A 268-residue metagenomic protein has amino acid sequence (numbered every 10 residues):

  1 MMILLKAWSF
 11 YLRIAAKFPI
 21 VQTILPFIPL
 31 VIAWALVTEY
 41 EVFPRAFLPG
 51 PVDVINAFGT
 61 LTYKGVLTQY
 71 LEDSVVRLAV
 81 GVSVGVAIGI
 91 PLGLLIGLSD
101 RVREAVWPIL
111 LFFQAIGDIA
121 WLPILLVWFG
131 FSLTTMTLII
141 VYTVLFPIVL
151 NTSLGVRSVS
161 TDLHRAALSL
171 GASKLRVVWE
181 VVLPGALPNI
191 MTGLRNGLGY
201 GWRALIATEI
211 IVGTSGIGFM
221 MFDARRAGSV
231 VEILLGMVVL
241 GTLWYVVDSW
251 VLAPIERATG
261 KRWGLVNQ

Functional and structural regions predicted by a protein language model:
M1-I28, V251-Q268: Transmembrane alpha-helical segments of polytopic membrane transport and secretion proteins
A7-K17, E39-S83: Periplasmic/extracellular loop-to-transmembrane helix junction in inner-membrane transport proteins
V21, L25, P29-A33, T68 (+5 more regions): Hydrophobic alpha-helical transmembrane segments of multipass integral membrane proteins, especially permease/channel
Q69-R77, I119, V127-I148, A186-P188 (+1 more regions): Loop-to-helix entry region at the N-terminal start of transmembrane alpha-helices in multi-pass membrane transporters
I90-V127, L150-R157, R165: Cytoplasmic-entry segments and transmembrane alpha-helices of multi-pass inner-membrane transporters
L138, Y142, K174-T208, V231 (+2 more regions): Transmembrane alpha-helices
N151, G155-G193, I217, M221: Short cytoplasmic-facing helical segments at TM-TM junctions of multi-pass membrane proteins
G218-I255: Hydrophobic alpha-helical transmembrane segments of polytopic membrane proteins
